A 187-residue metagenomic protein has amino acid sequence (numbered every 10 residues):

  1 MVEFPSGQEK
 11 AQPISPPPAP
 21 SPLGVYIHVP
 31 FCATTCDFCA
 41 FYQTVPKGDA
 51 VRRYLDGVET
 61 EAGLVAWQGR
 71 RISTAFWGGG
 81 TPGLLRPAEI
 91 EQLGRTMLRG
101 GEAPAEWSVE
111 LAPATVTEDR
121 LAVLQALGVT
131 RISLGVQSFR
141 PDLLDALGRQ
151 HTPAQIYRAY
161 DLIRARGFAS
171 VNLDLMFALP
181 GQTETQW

Functional and structural regions predicted by a protein language model:
M1-L23, A33, S73: Flexible, acidic/Gly-rich N-terminal and inter-domain linker regions that tether and position cofactor-handling modules
P17-A19, P30, G69, G101: Short, flexible hinge/linker loops that cap or flank conserved catalytic cores
S21-P22, F31, T44, W67: Alpha-helical interaction segments
P22-G24, C36, E106: Structural motif
V25-I27, L134: Short beta-strand motif preference
H28-Q43: Local cysteine-cluster metal-coordination motifs and their immediate loop/turn environment, predominantly Fe-S cluster
Q43-W187: Conserved non-cysteine loop/helix-boundary elements of the Radical SAM core domain that shape
